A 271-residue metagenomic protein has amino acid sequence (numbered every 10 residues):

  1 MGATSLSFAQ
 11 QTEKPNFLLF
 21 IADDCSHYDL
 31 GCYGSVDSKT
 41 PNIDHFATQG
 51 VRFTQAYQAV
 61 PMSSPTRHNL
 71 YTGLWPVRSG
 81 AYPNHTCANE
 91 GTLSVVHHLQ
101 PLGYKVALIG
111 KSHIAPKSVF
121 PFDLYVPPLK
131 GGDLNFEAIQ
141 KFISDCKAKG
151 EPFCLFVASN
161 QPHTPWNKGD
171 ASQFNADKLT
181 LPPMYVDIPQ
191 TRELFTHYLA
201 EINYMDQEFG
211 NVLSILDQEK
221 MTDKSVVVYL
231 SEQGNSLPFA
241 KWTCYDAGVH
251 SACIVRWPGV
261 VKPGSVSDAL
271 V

Functional and structural regions predicted by a protein language model:
M1-V271: Formylglycine-dependent sulfatase
